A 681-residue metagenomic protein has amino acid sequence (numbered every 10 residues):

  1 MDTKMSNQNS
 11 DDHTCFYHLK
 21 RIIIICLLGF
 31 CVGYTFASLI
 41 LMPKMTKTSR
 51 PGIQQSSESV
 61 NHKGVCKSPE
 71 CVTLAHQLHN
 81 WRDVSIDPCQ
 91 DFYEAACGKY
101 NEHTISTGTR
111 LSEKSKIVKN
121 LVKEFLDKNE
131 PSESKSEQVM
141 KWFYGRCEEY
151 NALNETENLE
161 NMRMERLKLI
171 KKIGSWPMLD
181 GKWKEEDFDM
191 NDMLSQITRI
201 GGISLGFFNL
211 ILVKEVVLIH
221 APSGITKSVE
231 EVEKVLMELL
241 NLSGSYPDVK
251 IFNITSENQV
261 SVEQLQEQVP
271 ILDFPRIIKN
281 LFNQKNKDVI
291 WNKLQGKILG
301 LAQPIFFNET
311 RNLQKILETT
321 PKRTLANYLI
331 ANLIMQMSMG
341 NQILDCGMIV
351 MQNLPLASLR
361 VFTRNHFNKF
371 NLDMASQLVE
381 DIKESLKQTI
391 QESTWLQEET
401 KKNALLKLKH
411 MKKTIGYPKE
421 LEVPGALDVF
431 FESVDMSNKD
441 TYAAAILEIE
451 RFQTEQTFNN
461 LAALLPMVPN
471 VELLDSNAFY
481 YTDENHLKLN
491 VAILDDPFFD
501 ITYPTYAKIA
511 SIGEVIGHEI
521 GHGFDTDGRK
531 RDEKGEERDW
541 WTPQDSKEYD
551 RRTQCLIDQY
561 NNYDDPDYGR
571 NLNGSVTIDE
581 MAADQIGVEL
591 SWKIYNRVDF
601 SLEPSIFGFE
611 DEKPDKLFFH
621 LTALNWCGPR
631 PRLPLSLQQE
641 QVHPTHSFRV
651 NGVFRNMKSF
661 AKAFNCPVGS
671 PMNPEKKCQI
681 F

Functional and structural regions predicted by a protein language model:
M1-N9: Non-transmembrane, juxtamembrane loop and terminal tail segments of multi-pass eukaryotic membrane proteins
S10-A462, N490-V491, I516, D579-F681: Zn2+-dependent metallopeptidase catalytic domains
L78-W81, L465-M467, L474-A478, Y503 (+3 more regions): Generic recognition of flexible, low-complexity loop/linker segments
N308, S433-A510, K547, R551-Q554: Active-site-adjacent "gating/activation" loops or surface patches in catalytic cores
N485, A492-D496, G517-H522, L633: Short, glycine-/Ser/Thr-/acidic-enriched flexible segments
T505-F524: Short alpha-helix carrying the canonical HExxH Zn2+-binding catalytic motif
I520-G535: Catalytic Zn2+-binding segment of zinc metalloproteases
W540-R597, N625-L633: Metalloprotease/metallohydrolase-associated module, dominated by Zn2+-dependent proteases
